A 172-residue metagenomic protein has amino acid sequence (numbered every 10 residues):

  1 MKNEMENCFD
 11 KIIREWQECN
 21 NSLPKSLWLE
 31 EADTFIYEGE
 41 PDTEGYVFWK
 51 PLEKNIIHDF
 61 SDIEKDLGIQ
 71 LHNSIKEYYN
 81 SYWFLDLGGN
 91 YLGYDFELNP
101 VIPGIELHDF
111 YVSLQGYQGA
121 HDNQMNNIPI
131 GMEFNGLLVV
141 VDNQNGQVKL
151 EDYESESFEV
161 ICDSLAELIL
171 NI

Functional and structural regions predicted by a protein language model:
M1-L137: A surface-exposed partner-binding patch
P100-P103, D142, S164: Helix N-cap / beta->alpha transition motif
N123-M125, V141-G146: Short, solvent-exposed coil/turn segments at beta-strand boundaries
E133, N143, D152: Acidic surface patches and DE-rich sequence motifs
V139, Q147-I172: A recognition module on extended beta-rich or small alphabeta surfaces enriched in W/G with H and D/E
